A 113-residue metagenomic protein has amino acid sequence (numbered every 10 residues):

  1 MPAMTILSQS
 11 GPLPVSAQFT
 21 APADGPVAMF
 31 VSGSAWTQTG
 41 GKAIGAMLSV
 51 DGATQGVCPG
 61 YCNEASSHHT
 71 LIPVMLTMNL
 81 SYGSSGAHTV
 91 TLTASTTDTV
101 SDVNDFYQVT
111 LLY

Functional and structural regions predicted by a protein language model:
A3-S10, T20, F30-A87, T91-Q108: Terminal beta-strand-rich extracellular "head" domains that mediate receptor/glycan or other ligand binding
V15, G25-V31: Structural beta-strand segments of beta-rich domains
T110-Y113: Short beta-strand-to-coil "C-cap" segments at the C-terminal boundary of structured domains/repeats, marking
